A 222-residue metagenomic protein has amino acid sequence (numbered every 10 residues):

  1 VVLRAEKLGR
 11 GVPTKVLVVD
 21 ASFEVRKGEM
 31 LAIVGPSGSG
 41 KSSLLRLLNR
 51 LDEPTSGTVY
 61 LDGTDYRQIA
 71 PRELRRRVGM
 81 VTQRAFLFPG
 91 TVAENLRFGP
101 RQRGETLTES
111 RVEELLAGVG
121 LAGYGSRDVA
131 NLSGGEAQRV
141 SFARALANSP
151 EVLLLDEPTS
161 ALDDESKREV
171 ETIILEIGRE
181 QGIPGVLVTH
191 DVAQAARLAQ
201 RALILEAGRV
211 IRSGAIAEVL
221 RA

Functional and structural regions predicted by a protein language model:
N49: Helix-to-loop junction immediately C-terminal to a conserved catalytic motif
L107-Y124, L175: Conserved ABC ATPase "signature" region
D128-L132, E136: Conserved ABC ATPase signature
S149: Conserved catalytic motifs of ABC-family nucleotide-binding domains
L153-D156: Catalytic Walker B motif of ABC-type/P-loop ATPase nucleotide-binding domains
D164-S166: Helix N-cap at the start of a conserved alpha-helix in ABC-type nucleotide-binding domains
